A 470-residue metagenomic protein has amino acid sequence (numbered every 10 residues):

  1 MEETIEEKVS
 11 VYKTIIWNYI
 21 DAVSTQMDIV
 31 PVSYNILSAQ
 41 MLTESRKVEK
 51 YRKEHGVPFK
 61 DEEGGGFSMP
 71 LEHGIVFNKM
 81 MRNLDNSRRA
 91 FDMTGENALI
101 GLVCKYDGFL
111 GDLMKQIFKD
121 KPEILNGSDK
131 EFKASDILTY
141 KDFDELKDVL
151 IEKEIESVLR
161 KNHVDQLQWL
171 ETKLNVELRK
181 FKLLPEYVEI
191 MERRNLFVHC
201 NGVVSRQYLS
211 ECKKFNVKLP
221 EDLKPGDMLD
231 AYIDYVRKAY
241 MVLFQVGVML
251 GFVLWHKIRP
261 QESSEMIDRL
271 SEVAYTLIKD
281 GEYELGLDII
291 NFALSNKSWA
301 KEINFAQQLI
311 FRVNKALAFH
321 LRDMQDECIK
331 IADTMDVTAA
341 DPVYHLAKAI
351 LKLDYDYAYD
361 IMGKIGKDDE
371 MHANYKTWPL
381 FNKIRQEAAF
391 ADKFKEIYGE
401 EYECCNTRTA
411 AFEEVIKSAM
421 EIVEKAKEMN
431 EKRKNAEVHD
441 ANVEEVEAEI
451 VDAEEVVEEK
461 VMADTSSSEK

Functional and structural regions predicted by a protein language model:
M1-I100, C104, G108, P260-I267: Charged alpha-helical initiation segments
M1-N18, V203-S210, N216-K330, V337-P342 (+6 more regions): Polyanionic, low-complexity intrinsically disordered segments
D28, N35, L110-F118, N195-L209 (+2 more regions): Charged/polar positions within long, soluble alpha-helices
R46-K53, N201-E211: Short, solvent-exposed beta-strand-terminating loops
F59-Y187, R193, S210-E211, V217: Helix-loop junctions and short alpha-helical segments
V164-Q207, P225-A231, Y235, M371-K376 (+1 more regions): Short, mixed-charge amphipathic alpha-helical segments
V313, V343-A347, Y375-W378: Alpha-solenoid helical repeat scaffolds
